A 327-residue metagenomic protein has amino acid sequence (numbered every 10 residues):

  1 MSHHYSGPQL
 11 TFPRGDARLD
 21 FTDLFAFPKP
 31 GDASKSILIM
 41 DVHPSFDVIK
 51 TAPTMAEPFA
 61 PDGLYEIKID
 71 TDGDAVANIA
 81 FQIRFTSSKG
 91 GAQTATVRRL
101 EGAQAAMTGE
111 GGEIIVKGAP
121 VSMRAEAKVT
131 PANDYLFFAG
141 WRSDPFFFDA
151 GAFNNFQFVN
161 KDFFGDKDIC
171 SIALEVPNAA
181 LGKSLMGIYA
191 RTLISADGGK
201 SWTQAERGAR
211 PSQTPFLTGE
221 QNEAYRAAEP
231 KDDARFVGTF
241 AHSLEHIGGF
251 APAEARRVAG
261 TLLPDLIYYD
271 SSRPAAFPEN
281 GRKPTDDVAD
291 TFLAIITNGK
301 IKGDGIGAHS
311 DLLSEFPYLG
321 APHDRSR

Functional and structural regions predicted by a protein language model:
M1-R327: Surface-exposed extracytoplasmic segments
